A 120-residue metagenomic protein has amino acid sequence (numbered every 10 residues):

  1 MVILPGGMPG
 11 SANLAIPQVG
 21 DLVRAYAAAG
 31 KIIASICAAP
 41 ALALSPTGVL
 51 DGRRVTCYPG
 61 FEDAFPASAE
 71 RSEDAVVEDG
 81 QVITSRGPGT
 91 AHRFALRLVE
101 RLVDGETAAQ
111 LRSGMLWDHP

Functional and structural regions predicted by a protein language model:
M1-P120: Active-site-adjacent pocket-lining segments in enzyme domains
